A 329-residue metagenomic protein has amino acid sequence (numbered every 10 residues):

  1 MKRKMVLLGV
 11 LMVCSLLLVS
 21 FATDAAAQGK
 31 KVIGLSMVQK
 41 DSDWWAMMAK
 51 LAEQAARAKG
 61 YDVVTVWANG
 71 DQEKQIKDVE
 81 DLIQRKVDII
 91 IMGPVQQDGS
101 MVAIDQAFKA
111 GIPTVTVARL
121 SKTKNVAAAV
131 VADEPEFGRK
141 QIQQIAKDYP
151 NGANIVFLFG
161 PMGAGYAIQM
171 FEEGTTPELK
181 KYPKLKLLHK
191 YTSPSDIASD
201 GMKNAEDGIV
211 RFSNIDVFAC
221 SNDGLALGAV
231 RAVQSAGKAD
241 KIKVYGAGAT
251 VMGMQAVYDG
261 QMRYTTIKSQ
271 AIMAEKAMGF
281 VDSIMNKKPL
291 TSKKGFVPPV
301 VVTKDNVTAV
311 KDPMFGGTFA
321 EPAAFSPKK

Functional and structural regions predicted by a protein language model:
M1-L7: Positively charged n-region of N-terminal signal peptides that target proteins for export
L7-L8, K59: Extreme N-terminal leader/targeting regions
G9-S20: Bacterial N-terminal signal peptides
T23-K329: A residue-level marker of the well-folded mature domains of exported/periplasmic proteins
